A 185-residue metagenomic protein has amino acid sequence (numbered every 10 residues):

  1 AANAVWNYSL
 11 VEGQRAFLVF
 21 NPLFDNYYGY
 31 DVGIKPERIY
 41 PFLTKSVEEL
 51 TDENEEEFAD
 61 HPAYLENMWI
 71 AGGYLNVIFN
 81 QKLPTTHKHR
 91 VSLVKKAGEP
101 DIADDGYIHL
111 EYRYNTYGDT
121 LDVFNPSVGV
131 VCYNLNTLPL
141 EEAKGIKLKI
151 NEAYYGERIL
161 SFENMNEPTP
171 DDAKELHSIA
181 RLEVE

Functional and structural regions predicted by a protein language model:
A2-W6: N-terminal post-signal-peptidase region of extra-cytosolic proteins
N7-G33: Flexible glycine-rich surface loops and low-complexity tracts that mediate binding to linear polymers
S9-Q14, N115-I146, A153: Short, solvent-exposed, Trp/other aromatic-anchored flexible loops in extracytoplasmic proteins
N21-Y30, L140, I150-L160: Short acidic/polar inter-strand loop motif in beta-rich domains
N26-N80: Surface-exposed beta-loop interaction hotspot
A63-D119: Short helix-loop boundary/capping segments
Y154-V184: Short beta-strand elements
